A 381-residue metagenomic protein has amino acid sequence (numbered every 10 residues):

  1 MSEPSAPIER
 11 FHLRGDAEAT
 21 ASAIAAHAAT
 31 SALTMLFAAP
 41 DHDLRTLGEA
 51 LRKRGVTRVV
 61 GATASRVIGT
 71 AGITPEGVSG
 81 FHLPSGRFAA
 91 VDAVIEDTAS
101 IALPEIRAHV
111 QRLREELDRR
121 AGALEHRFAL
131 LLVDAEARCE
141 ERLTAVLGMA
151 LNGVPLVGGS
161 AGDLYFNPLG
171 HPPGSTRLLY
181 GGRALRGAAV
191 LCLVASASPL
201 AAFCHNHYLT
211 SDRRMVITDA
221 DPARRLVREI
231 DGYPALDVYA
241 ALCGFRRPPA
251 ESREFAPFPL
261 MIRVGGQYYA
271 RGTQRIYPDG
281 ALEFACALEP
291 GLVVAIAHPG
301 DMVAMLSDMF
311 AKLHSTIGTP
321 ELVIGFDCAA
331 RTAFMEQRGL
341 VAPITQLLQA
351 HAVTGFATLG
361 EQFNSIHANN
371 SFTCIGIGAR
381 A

Functional and structural regions predicted by a protein language model:
M1-A381: Hydrophobic alpha/beta core scaffold segments
